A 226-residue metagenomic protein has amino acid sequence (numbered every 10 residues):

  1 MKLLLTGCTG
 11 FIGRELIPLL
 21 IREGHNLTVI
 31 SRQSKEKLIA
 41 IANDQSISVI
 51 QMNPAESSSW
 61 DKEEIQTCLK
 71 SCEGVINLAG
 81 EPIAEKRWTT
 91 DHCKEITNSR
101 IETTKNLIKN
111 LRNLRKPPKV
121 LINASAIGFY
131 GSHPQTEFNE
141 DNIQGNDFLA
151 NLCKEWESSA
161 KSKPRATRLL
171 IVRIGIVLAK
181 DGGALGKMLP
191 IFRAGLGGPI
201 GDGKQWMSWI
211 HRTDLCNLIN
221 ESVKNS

Functional and structural regions predicted by a protein language model:
L3-E23: N-terminal Rossmann NAD(P)H-binding glycine-rich loop of SDR-like oxidoreductase domains
I30-K35, P54: N-terminal Rossmann-fold cofactor-binding loop
N43-T103: NAD(P)H-binding glycine-rich loop region in Rossmannoid oxidoreductase-like domains and their noncatalytic homologs
C93-E95, T104-D147: Conserved Rossmann-fold NAD(P)-dependent oxidoreductase catalytic core, especially the SDR/UDP-sugar
S125, S158-K180: Conserved beta-loop-beta element that borders a ligand/cofactor-binding pocket
Q144-D147, I174-G182, D202-I210: Glycine-rich "substrate-gating" loop/helix at the edge of Rossmann-like oxidoreductase active sites
A166, L178-K187, E221-S226: Glycine/proline-rich active-site loop of Rossmann-fold NAD(P)-dependent oxidoreductases
L189-G197, K204-S226: Alpha-helical substrate-binding/gating segment
